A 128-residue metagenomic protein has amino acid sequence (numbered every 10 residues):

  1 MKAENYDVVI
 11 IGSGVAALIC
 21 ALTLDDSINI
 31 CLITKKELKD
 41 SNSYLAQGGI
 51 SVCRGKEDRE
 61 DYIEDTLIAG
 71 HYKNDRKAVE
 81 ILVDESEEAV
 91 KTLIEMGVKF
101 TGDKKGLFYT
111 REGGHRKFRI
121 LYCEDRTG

Functional and structural regions predicted by a protein language model:
M1-N5, E112: A short, basic/flexible loop-to-alpha-helix module at the beginning of a structural domain
K2, V9-A17, K39-I50: Conserved N-terminal glycine/acidic-rich loop preference
V8-L32: N-terminal Rossmann-like FAD-binding beta1-loop-alpha1 element of flavoenzymes
T34-G128: Conserved N-terminal/central alpha/beta ligand/cofactor-binding core
